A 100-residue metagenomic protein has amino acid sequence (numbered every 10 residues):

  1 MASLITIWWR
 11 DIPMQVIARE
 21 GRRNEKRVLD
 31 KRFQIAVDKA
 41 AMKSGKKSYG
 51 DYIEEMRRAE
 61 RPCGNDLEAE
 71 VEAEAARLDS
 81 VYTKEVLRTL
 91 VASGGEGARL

Functional and structural regions predicted by a protein language model:
M1-K26: Short, charged/polar N-terminal "headpieces" of proteins
R10, Q15, F33-I35, D51 (+1 more regions): Residue-level marker of intrinsically disordered, low-complexity segments enriched for small/polar residues
Q15-I17, N24, A41, R61-G64 (+1 more regions): Residues in flexible loops and secondary-structure boundaries
G21-A59: Acidic, aromatic-enriched beta-alpha/helix-loop junctions
S48-L100: Acidic, low-complexity intrinsically disordered segments
